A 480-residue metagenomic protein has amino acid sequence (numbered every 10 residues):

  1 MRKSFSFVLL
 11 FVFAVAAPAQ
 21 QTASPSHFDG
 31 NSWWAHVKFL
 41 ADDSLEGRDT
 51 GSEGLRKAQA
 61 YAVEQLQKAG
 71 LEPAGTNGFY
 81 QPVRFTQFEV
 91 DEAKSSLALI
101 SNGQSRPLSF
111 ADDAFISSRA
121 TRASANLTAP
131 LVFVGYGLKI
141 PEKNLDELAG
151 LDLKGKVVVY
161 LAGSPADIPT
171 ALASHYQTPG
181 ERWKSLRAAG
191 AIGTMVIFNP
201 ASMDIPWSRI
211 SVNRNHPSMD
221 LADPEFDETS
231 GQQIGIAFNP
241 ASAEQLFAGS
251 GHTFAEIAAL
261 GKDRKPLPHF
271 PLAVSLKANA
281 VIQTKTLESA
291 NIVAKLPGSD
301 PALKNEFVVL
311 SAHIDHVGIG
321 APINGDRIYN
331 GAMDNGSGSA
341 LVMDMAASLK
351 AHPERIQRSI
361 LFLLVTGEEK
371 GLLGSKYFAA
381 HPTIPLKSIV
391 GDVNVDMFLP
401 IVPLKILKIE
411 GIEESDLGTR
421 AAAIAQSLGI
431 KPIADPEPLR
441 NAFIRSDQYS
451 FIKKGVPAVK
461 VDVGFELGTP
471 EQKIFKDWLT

Functional and structural regions predicted by a protein language model:
S6-A16: Bacterial N-terminal signal peptides
Q21-H27, D43-E53, S95-S96, S118-R122 (+9 more regions): Second-shell loop/turn segments in exported
T22, H27-E53, A69, A74-G75 (+6 more regions): N-terminal capping segment at the start of a domain
P25, I100-G103, F110-G150, D227-G331 (+1 more regions): Soluble metallo-hydrolase cores and metallopeptidase-like ectodomains found primarily in the secretory/periplasmic
D43-P165, L272, E288-S289, D416: Noncatalytic luminal/extracellular "stalk/propeptide" segments of secretory-pathway proteins
L108, A123, L221-F254, V365-D477: Metal-dependent peptidase/peptidase-like ectodomains
S109-F226, S230-Q232, P297, N305-F307 (+3 more regions): Extracellular/luminal Protease-associated
H175-E181, S185, S202, G318 (+1 more regions): Acidic/histidine-rich catalytic neighborhood of metal-dependent amide-processing enzymes
